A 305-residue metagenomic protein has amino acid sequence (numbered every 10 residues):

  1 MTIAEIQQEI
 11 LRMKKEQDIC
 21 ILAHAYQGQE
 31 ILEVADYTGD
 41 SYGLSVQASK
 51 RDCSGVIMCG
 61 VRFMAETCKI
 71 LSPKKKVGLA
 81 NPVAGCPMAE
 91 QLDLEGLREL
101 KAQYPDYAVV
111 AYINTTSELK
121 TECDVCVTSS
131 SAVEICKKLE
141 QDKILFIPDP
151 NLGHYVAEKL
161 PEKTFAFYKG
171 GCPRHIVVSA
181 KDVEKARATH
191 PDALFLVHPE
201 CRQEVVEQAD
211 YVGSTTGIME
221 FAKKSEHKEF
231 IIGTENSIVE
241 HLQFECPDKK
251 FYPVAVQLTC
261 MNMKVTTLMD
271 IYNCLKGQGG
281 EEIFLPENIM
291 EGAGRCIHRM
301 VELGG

Functional and structural regions predicted by a protein language model:
M1-I232, I238-G305: Active-site loop-to-helix "anion-binding N-cap" substructures in soluble metabolic enzymes
